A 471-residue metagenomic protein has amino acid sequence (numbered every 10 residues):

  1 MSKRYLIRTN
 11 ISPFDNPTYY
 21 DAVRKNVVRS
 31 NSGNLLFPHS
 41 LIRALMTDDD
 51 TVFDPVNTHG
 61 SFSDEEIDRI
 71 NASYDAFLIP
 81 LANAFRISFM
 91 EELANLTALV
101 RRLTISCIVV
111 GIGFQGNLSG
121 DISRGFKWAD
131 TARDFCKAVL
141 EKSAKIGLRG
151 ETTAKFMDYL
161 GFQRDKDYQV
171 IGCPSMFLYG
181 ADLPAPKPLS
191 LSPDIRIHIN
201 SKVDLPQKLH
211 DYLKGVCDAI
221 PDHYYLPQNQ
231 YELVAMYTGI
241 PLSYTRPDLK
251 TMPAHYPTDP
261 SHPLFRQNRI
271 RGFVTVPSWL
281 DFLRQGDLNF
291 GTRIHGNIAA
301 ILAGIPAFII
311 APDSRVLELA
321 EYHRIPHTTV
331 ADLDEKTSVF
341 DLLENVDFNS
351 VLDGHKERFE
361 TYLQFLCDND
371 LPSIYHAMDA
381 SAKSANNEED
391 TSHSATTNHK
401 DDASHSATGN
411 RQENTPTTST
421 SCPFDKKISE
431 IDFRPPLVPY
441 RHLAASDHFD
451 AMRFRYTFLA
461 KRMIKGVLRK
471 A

Functional and structural regions predicted by a protein language model:
M1-H393, N398, A403, T408-K470: Active-site anion-handling motifs in enzyme catalytic cores
